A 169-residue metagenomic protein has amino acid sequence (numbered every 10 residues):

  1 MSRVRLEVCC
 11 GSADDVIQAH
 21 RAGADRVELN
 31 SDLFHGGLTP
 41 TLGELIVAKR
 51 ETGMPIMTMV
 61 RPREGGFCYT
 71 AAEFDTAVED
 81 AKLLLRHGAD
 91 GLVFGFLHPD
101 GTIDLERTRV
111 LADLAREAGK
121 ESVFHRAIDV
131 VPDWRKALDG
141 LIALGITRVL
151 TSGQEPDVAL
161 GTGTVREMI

Functional and structural regions predicted by a protein language model:
M1-V27, D32-T39: N-terminal pre-domain/capping segments
S2-S12, V60-V78, L97, S122-W134: Active-site mouth loops of central-metabolism enzymes
V4-C10, V27-L29, A48, I56-V60 (+3 more regions): Hydrophobic faces of well-ordered beta-strands that scaffold small-molecule active sites in alpha/beta enzyme cores
A13-I17, L33-M57, A72-D75, F96-R116 (+2 more regions): Active-site-adjacent beta->alpha loops and helix N-cap segments on the catalytic face of soluble alpha/beta enzymes
A19, L84, L111, H125 (+2 more regions): Conserved, mostly hydrophobic/aromatic
R21-V27, E51-P55, G88-G91, R116-G119 (+2 more regions): Glycine-enriched alpha-helix->loop->beta-strand junction motifs that scaffold or abut catalytic
D25-L38, L83-P99, I146-V158: Glycine-rich phosphate-binding active-site loops on the catalytic face of alpha/beta enzymes
